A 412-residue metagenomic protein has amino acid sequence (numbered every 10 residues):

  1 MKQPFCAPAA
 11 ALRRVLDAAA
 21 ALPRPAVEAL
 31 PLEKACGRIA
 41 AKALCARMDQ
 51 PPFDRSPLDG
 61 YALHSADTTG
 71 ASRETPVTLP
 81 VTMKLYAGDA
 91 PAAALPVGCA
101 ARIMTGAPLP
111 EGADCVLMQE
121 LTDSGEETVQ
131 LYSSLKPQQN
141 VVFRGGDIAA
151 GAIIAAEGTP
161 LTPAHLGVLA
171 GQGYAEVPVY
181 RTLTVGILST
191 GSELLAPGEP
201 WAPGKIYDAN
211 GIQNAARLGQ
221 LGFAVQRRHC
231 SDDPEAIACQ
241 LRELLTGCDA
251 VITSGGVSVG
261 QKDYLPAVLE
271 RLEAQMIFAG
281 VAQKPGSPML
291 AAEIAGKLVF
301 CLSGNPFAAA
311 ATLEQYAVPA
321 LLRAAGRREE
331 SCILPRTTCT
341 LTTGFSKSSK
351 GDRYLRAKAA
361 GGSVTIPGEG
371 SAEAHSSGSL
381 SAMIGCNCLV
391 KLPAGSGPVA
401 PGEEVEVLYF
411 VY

Functional and structural regions predicted by a protein language model:
M1-A9, V177-L302, P306-T312: Helix-rich terminal scaffold detector
M1-R73, R327-Y354: Short, low-complexity N-terminal leaders and the immediately following helix N-cap/first helix
K2-Q3, A62-R228, E373-A374, L389 (+1 more regions): Short, glycine/charged-enriched hinge/interface segments at domain edges or termini
P4, P8-L12, E28, L32 (+16 more regions): Generic structural signal for well-ordered, non-membrane alpha-helical segments in soluble metabolic enzymes
V15, G60, G151, I187 (+4 more regions): Residue-level signal for inorganic ion chemistry
V15-L22, Q172-A175, L194, R217 (+8 more regions): Change "in soluble alpha/beta enzymes" to "in soluble alpha/beta proteins
E28-E33, G37, K42, G88 (+2 more regions): Flexible glycine/proline-rich
F53-D54, G70, A92, V177-P178 (+4 more regions): Replace "in large, NTP-powered and nucleic-acid-processing enzymes" with "in large, NTP-powered factors and other
